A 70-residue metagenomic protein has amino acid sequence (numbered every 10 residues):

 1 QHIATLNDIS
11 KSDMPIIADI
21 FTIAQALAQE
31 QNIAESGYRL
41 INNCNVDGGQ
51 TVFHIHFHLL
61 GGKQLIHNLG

Functional and structural regions predicted by a protein language model:
Q1-G70: HIT superfamily nucleotide-processing domains
